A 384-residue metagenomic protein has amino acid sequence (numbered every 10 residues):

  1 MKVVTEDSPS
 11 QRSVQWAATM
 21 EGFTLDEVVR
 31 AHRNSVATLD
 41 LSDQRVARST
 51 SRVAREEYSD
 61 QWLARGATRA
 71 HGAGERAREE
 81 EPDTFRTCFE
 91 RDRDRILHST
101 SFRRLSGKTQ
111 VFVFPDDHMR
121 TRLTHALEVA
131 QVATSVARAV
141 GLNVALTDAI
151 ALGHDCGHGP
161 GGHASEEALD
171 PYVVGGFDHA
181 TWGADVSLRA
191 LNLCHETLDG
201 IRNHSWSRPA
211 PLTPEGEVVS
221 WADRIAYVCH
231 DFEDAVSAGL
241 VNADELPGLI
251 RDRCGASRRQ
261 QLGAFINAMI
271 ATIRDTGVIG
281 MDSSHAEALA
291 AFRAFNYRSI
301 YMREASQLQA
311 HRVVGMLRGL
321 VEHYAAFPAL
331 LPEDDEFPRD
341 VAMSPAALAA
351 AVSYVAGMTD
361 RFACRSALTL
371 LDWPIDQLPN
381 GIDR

Functional and structural regions predicted by a protein language model:
M1-R122, V132-V136, N143-A145, S165 (+1 more regions): Histidine-centered, transition-metal-coordinating active-site segments
H125: Active-site neighborhood of thiol-dependent amide/isopeptide-bond enzymes
L146-Y172, A180: Aspartate-rich (DDxxD/NDxxD/DxxxD) Mg2+/diphosphate-binding motifs and their adjoining helix-loop segments
